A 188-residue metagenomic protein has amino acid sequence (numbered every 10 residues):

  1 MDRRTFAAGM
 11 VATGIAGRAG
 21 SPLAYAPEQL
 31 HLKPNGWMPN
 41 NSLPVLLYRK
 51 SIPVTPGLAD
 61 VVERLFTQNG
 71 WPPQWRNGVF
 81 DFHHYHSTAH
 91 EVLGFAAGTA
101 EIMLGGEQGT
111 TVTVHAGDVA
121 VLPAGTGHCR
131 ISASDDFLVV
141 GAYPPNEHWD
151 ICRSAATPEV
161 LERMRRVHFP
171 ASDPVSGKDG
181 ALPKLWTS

Functional and structural regions predicted by a protein language model:
R4-G20: N-terminal export signals
A16-H84, K178, P183-S188: A short, N-terminal "cap"/entry segment at the start of jelly-roll beta-barrel domains of the cupin/DSBH fold
S87-E101: Short, conserved beta-strand element in jelly-roll/cupin
H90-G94, V112, V119: His/acidic/aromatic-lined binding-pocket segments of jelly-roll/cupin-type domains and related regulatory beta-sandwich
G105-Q108: Short alpha-helix capping/helix-loop boundary micro-motifs
V114-A133, Y143: Conserved metal-binding segment of the jelly-roll/cupin
I131-S188: Double-stranded beta-helix
